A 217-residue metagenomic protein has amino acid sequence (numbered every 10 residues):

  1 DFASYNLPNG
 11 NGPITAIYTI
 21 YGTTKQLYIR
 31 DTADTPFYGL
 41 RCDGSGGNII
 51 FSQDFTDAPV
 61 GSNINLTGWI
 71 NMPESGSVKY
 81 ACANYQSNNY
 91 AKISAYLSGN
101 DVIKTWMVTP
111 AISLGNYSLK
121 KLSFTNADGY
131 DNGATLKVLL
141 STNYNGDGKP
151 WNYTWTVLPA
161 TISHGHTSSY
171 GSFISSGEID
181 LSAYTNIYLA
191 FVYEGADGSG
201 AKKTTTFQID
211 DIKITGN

Functional and structural regions predicted by a protein language model:
D1-G46: OB-fold single-stranded nucleic acid-binding module
T19-G22, A58-S62, Y130, T142-D147 (+1 more regions): Acidic glycine-/aspartate-rich tracts in secreted/extracellular proteins
D54-Y96: Extracellular glycan-recognition surfaces and repeat-rich motifs
F55, M107-T109, L114-G129, L136-L140 (+1 more regions): Extracellular beta-strand-rich recognition modules
K92-T105, H164-G171: Extracellular beta-rich ligand/substrate-recognition surface
N100-Y117, F173-E178, I209: Short beta-strands within extracellular/lumenal beta-sheet-rich domains
D128-I162: Non-cytosolic beta-sandwich-type ligand-binding/adhesion modules
P159-N217: Terminal, low-complexity interaction segments
